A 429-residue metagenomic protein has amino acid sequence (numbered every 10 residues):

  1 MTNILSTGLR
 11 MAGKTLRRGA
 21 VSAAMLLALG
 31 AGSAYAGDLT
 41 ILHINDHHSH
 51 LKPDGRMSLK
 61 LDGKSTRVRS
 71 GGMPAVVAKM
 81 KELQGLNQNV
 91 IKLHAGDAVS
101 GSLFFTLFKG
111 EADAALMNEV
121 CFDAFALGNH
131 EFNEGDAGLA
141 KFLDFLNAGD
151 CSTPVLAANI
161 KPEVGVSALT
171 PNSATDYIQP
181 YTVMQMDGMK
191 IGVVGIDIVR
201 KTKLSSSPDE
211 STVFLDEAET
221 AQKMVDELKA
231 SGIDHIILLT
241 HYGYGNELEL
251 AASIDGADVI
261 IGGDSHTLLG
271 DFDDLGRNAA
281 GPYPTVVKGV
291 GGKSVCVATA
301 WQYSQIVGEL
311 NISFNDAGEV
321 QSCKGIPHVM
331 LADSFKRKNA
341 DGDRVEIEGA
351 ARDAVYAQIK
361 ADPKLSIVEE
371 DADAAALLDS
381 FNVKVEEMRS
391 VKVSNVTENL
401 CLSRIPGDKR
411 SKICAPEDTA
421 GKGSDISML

Functional and structural regions predicted by a protein language model:
T2-S6, R17-A20, L39-L42, R67-G71 (+4 more regions): Non-catalytic terminal accessory segments
T2-Y35: Gram-negative bacterial Sec-dependent N-terminal signal peptides
L9, G13, M25, S173 (+2 more regions): Generic hydrophobic, helix-prone segments enriched in Leu/Val/Ile
Y35-L331: Acidic, metal/ion-coordinating pockets
